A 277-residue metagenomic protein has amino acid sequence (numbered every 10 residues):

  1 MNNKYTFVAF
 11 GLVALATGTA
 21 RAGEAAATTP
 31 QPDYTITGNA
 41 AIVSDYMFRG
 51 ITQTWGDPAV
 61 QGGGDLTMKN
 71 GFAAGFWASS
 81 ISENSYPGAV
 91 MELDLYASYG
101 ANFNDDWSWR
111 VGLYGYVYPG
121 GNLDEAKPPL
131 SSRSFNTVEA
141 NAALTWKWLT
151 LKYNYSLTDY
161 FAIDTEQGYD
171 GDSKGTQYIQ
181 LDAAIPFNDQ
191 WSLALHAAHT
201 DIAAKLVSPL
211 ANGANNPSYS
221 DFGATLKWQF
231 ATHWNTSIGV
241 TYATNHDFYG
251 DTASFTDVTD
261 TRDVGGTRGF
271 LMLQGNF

Functional and structural regions predicted by a protein language model:
M1-T35: Cleavable N-terminal export/targeting peptides
E24-N84, R268-Q274: Short glycine/proline- and aromatic-enriched beta-strand/turn motifs that initiate or cap beta-hairpins
Y34, G56-V60, A89-L93, S134-A140 (+4 more regions): Residues that define the transmembrane beta-barrel architecture of outer-membrane proteins
I42-F48, A78-S82, A101, G115-P119 (+5 more regions): Transmembrane beta-strands of outer-membrane beta-barrel pores
F48-W55, N84-M91, G121-R133, S156 (+3 more regions): Outer-membrane beta-barrel translocator domains and adjoining extracellular loop/strand segments of Gram-negative
N70-F76, D105-V111, W148-Y153, D159 (+2 more regions): Repeated loop/turn-to-beta-strand initiation elements of outer-membrane beta-barrel proteins
S131-G213, G275: Detector for outer-membrane/organellar transmembrane beta-barrel domains, recognizing the amphipathic beta-strand
K147, W228-F230, T261-F277: Outer-membrane beta-barrel "beta-signal"
